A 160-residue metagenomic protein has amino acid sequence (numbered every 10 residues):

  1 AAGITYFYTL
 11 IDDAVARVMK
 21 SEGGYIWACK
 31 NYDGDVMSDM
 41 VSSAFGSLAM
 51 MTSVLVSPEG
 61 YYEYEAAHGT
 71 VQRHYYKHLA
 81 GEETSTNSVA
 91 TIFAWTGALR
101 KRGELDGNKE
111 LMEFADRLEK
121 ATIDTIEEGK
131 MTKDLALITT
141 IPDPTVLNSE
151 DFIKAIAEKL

Functional and structural regions predicted by a protein language model:
A1-D12, G23: Glycine-rich phosphate/diphosphate-binding loop of Rossmann-like nucleotide-binding domains
A2, G46, G60-Y62, M131 (+1 more regions): Generic structural motif recognizing short loop/turn segments at the entrances and edges of beta-strands
D13-R17: Short acidic active-site motifs
V18-R117, D124-T125: Glycine-rich phosphate/nucleotide-binding loop
N108, M112, D116-L160: Glycine-rich phosphate/pyrophosphate-binding loop and the adjoining helix
